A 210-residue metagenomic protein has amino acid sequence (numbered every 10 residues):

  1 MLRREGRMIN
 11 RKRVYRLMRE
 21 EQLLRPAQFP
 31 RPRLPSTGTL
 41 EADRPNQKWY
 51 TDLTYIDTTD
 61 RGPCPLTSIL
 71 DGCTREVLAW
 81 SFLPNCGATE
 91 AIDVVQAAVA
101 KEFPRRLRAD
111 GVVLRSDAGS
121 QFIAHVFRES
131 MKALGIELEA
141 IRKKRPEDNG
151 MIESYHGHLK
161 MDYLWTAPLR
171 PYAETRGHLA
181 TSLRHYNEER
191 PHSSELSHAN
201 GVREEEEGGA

Functional and structural regions predicted by a protein language model:
M1-K48, K143-P146, H198-E207: Basic, flexible linker segments flanking DNA-binding modules in nucleic acid-interacting mobile-element proteins
R4-R7, E41-D43, T58-D60, D117-A118 (+2 more regions): Conserved, non-catalytic sequence blocks in retroelement Pol enzymes and Pol-derived host proteins
V14, D52, I69, R75 (+8 more regions): Mobile genetic element proteins and their domesticated derivatives, centered on retroelements and DNA transposons
A27-R31, V113-A118, A133-M151, A167-Y172: RNase H-like polynucleotidyl transferase catalytic core
T51-L78, P84: An active-site-proximal beta-strand-loop segment
G62, S81-R106: Active-site beta-loop-alpha junctions of metal-dependent nucleic acid enzymes, especially the RNase H-like/DDE
V95, R106-I123, R142, N149 (+1 more regions): Acidic/histidine-rich, metal-coordinating catalytic segments
K132-I136, G157-A210: C-terminal domain-tail junction helix/linker
